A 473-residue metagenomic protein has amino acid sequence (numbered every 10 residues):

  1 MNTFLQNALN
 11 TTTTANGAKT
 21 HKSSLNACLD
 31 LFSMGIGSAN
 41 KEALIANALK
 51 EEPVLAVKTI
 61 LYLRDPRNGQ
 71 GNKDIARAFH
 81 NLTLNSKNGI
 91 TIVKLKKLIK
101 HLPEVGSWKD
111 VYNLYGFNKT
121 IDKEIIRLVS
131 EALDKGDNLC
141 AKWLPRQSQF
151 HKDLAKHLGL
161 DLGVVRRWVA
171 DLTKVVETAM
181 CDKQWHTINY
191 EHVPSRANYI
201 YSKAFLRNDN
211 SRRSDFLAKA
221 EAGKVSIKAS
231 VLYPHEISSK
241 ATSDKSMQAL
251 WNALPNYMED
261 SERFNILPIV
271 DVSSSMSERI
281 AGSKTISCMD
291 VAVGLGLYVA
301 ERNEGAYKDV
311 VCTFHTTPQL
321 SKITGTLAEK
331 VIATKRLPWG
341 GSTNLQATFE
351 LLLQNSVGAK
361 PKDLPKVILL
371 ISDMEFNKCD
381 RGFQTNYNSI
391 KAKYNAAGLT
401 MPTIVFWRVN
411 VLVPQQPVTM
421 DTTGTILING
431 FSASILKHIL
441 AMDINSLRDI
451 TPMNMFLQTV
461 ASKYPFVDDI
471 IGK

Functional and structural regions predicted by a protein language model:
M1-V291, E301-K473: Long lumenal/extracellular ectodomains of secretory and single-pass membrane proteins
